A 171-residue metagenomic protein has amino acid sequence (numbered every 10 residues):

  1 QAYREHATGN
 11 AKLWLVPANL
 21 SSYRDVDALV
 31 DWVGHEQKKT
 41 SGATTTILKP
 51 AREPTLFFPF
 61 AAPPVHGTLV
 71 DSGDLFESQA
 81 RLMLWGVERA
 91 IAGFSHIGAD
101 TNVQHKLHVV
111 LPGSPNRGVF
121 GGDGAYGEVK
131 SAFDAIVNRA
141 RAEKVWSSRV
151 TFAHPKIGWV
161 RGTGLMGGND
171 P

Functional and structural regions predicted by a protein language model:
Q1-E53, P63-V70, S78: Short-chain dehydrogenase/reductase
Y3, A18, P54, H154-P155 (+1 more regions): Functionally constrained cores in energy, signaling, and assembly domains
E53-L56, H108: Structural motif
A61-P171: Catalytic loop of short-chain dehydrogenase/reductase
